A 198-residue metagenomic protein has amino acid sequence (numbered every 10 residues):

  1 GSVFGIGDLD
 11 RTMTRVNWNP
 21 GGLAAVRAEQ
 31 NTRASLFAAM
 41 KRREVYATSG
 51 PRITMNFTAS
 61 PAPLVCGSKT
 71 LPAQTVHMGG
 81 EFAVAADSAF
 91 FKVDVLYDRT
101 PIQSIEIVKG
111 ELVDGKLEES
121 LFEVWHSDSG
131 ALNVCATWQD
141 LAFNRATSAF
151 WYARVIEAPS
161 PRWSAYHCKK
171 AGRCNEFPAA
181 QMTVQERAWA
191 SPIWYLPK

Functional and structural regions predicted by a protein language model:
G1-K198: C-terminal functional module detector
